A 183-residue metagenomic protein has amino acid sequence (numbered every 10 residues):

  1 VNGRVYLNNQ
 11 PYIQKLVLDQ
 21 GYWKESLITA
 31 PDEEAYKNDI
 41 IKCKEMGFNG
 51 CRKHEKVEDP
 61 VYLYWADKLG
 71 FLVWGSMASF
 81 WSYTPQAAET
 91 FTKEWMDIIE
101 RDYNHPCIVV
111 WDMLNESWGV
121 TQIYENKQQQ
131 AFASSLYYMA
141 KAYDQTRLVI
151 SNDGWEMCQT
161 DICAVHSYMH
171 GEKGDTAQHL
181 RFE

Functional and structural regions predicted by a protein language model:
V1-E45, I150: N-terminal carbohydrate-binding accessory modules
N38-I41, G50-E183: Substrate-binding/catalytic cleft of secreted carbohydrate-active enzymes, primarily glycoside hydrolases
